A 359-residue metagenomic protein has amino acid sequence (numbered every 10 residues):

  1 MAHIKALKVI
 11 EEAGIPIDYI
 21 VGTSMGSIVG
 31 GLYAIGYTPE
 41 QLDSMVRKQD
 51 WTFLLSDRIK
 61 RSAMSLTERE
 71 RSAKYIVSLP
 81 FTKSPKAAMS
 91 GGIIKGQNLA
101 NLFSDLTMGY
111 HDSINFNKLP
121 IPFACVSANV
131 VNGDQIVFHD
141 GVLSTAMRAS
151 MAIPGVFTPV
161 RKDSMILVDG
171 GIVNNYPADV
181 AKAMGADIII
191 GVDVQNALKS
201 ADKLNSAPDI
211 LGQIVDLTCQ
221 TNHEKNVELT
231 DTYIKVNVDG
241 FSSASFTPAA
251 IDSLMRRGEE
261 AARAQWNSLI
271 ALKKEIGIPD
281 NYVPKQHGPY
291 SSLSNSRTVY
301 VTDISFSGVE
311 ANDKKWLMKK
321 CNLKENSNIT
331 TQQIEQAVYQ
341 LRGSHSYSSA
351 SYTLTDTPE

Functional and structural regions predicted by a protein language model:
M1-T23, G31-Y339, G343-P358: Patatin-like phospholipase
